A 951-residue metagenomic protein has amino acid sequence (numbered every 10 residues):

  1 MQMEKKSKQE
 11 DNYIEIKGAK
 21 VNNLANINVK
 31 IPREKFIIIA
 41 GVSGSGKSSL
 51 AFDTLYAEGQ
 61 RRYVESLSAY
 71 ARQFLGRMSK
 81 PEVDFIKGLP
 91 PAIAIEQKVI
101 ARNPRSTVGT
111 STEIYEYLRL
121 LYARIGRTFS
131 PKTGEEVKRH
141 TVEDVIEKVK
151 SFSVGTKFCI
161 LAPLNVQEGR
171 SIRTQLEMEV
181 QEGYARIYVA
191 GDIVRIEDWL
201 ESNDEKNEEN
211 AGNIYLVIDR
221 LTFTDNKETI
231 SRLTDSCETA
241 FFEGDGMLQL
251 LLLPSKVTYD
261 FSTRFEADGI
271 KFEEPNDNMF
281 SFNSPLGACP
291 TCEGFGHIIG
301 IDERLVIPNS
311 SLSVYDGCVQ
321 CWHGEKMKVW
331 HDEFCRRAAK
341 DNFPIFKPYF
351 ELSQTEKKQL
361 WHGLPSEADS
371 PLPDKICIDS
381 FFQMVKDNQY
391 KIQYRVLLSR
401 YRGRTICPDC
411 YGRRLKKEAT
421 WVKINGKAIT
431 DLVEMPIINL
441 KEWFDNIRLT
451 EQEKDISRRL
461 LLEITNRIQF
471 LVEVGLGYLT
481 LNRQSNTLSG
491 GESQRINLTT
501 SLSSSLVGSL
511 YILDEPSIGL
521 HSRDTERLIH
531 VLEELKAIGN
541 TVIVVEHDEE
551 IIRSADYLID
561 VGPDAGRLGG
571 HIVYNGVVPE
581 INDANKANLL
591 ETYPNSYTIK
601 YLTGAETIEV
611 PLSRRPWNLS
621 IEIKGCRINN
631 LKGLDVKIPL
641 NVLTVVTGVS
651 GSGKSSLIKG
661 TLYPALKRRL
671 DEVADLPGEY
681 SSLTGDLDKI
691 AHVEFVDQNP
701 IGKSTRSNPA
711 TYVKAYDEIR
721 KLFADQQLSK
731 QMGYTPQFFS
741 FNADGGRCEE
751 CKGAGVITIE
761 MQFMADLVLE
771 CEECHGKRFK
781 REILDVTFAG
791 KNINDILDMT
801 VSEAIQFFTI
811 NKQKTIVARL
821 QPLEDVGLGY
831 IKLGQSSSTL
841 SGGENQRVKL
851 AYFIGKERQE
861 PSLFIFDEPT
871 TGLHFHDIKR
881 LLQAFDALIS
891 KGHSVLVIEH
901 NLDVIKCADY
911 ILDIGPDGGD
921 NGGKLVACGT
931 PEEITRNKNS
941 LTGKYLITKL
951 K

Functional and structural regions predicted by a protein language model:
M1-K951: Conserved phosphate-binding elements of NTP-dependent enzyme cores
